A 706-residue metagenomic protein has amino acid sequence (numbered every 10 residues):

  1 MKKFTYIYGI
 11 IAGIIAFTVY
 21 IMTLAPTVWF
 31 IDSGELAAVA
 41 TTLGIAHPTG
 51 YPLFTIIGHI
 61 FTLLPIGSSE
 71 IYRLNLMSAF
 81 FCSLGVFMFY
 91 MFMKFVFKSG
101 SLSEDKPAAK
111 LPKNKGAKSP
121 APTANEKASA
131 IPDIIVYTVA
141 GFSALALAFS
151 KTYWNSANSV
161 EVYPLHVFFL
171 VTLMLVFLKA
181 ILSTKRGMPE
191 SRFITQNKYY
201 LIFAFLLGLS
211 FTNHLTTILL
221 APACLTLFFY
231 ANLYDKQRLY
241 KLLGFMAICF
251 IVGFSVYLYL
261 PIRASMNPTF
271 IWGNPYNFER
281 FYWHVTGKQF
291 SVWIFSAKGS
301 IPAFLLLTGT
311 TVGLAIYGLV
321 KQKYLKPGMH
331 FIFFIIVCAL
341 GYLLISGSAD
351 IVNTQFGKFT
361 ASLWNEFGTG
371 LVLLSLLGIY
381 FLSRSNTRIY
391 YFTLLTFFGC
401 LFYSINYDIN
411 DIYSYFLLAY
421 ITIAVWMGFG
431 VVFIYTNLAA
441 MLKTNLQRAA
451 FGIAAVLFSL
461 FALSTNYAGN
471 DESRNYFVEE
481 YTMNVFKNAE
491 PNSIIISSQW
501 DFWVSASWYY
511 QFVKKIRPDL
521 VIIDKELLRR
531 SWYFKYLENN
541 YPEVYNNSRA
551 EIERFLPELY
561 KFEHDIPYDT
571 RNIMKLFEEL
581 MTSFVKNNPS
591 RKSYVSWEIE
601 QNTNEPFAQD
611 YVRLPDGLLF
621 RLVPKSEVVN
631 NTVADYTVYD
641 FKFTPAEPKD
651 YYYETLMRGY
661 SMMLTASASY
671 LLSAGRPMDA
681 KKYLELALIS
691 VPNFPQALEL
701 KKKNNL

Functional and structural regions predicted by a protein language model:
I21-A25, L64-N75, N125-D133, S143-V167 (+6 more regions): Aromatic- and kink-enriched transmembrane "portal" helix at the membrane-lumen/periplasm boundary that abuts
V39-T42, S143-L145, Y199-N213, L225 (+2 more regions): Membrane-interface alpha helices of multi-pass inner-membrane proteins
L76-K106, K110-K115, E126, F169-K179 (+2 more regions): Transmembrane-helix motifs of polytopic, lipid-linked glycan transferases
F97, N125-I134, L173-F203, L207-L209 (+2 more regions): Membrane-interface transmembrane helices that cradle and orient dolichyl/undecaprenyl
I134, L314, G328-L340, S383-T387 (+1 more regions): Signature aromatic-anchored transmembrane alpha helix within multi-pass, membrane-resident enzymes that catalyze glycan
Y163, I218, L225-S385: Transmembrane-lumen/periplasm boundary regions of multi-pass, lipid-linked membrane glycan transferases
L305, L394, F402-T436: Hydrophobic/aromatic-rich transmembrane helices and adjacent perimembrane loops
S348-A349, M483-I494, W508, K514-L706: C-terminal luminal/periplasmic domains and tails of membrane-associated envelope-modifying transferases
